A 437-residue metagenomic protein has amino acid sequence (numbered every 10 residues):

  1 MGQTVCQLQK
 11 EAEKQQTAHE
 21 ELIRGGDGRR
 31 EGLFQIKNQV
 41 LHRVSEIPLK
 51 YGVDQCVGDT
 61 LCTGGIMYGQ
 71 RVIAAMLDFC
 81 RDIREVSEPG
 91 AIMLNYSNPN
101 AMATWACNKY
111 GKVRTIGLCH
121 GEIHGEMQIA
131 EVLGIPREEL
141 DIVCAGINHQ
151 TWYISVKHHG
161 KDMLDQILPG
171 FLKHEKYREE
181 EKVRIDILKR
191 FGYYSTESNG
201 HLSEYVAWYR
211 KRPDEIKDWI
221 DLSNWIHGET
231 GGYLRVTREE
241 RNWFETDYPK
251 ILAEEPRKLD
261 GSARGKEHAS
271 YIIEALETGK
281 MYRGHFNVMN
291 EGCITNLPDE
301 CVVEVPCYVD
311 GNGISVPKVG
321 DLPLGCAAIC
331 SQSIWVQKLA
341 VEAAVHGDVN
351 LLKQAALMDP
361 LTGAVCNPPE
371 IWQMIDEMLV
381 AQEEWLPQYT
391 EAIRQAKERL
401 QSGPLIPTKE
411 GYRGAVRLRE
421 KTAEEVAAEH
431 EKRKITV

Functional and structural regions predicted by a protein language model:
M1-R24, V40-E46: Conserved N-terminal Rossmann-fold NAD(P) cofactor-binding segment
A12-K14, V86-G90, P136: Short helix-terminating capping/connector loops at secondary-structure junctions
D27-G32, N95: Redox-cofactor binding/interface segments in oxidoreductases and associated redox assembly factors
F34-N38: Conserved NAD(P)H cofactor-binding loop of Rossmann-fold oxidoreductase domains
V40-Y110: Rossmann-fold NAD(P)-binding glycine/threonine-rich loop
Y68-A75, G121, R264, Q332: Soluble or luminal CAZymes and related metallo-dependent hydrolases
G90-G160: Rossmann-fold dinucleotide-binding core
E131-T436: Long, compositionally biased stretches enriched for glycine and/or charged residues
